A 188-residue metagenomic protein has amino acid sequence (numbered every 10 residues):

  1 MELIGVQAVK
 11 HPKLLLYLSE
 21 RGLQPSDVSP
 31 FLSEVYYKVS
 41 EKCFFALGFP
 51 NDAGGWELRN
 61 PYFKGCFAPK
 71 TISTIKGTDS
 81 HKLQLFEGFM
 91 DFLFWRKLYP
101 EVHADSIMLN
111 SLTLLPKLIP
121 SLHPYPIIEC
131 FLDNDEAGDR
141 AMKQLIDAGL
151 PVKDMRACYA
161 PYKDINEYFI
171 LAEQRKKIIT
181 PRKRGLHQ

Functional and structural regions predicted by a protein language model:
M1-F44, R182-Q188: TOPRIM metal-binding catalytic domain and adjacent DNA-binding surface shared by DnaG-type primases
M1-L3, Q7, P50-Y62, I128-N134 (+1 more regions): Short, Lys/Arg-enriched charge-dense amphipathic segments
L16, P30-S121: Phosphate-handling DNA/RNA-contact segment within nucleic-acid enzymes
R21-S26, D52, L98, Y168: Generic structural signal for bulky hydrophobic/aromatic residues embedded in well-ordered secondary structure
H81, K97-Q188: TOPRIM fold recognition
